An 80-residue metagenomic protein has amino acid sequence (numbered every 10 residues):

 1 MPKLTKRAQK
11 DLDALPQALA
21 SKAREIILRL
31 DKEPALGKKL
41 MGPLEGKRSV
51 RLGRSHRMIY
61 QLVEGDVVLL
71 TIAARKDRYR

Functional and structural regions predicted by a protein language model:
M1-S21, A35, R48-R57, Q61-R80: Enriched for short, Lys/Arg-rich terminal
D11, A23-I26, L40: Short alpha-helical scaffold segments that flank and stabilize functional sites
A18-L19, A23-L30: Compact soluble domain cores
L28-V50: A short, surface-exposed loop/turn module that caps and links secondary-structure elements
